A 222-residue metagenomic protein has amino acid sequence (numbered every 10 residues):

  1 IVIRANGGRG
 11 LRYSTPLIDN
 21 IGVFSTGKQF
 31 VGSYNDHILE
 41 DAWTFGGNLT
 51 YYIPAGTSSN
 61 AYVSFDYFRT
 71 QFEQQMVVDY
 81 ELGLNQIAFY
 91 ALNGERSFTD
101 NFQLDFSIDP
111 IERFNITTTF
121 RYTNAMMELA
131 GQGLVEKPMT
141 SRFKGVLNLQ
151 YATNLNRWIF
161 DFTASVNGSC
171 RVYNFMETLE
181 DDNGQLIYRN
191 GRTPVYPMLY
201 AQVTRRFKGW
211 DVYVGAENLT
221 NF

Functional and structural regions predicted by a protein language model:
I1, D41, I53-T57, Q71 (+5 more regions): Outer-membrane beta-barrel strand-turn architecture
I1, G47-Y51, L104-I108, T118 (+3 more regions): Residues on the lipid-exposed face of transmembrane beta-strands in outer-membrane beta-barrel proteins
I1, S33, W43-G47, V63 (+3 more regions): Hydrophobic, lipid-facing positions within transmembrane beta-strands of outer-membrane proteins
R4, I38-N93, F98: Membrane-embedded beta-barrel scaffold of Gram-negative outer-membrane proteins
G8-S14, Y52-P54, F68-Q74, T123-M127 (+2 more regions): Structural signature of outer-membrane beta-barrel domains
R12, I116, V166-E180, V203-F222: C-terminal beta-signal and adjacent terminal beta-strands/loops of Gram-negative outer-membrane beta-barrel proteins
P16-F24, Q29-V31, Q75-G83, T123-V135 (+1 more regions): Outer-membrane beta-barrel translocator domains and adjoining extracellular loop/strand segments of Gram-negative
Y62-Q71, Y90-L179: Gram-negative outer-membrane beta-barrel transporters
